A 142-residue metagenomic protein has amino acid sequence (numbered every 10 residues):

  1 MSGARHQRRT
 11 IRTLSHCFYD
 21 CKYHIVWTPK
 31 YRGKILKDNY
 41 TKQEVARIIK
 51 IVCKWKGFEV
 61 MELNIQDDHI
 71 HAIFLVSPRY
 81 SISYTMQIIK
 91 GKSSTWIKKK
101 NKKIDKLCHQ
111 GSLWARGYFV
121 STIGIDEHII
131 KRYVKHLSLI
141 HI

Functional and structural regions predicted by a protein language model:
M1-G33: Active-site microenvironments that recognize anionic phosphate/pyrophosphate groups
T28, I73-S77: Short hydrophobic/aromatic beta-strand micro-patches that form the beta-sheet surface supporting nucleotide- or nucleic
K34-K37, Y80-T85, H128-I129: Short, conserved charged micro-motifs
N39-F58, S94: Short amphipathic alpha-helical segments
M61-Q66, Q110-S112: Short beta-strand
Y80-Q110: Mid-chain, well-packed structural core segment of small domains
I140-I142: Conserved small/polar residues in nucleotide/adenosyl-binding loops
